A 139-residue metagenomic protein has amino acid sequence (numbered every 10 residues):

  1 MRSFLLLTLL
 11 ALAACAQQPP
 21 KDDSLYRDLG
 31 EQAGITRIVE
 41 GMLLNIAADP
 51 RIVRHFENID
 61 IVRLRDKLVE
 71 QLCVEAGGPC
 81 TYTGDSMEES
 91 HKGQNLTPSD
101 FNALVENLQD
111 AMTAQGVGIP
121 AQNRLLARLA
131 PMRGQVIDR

Functional and structural regions predicted by a protein language model:
M1-T8: Sec-dependent signal peptide recognition, specifically the positively charged N-region followed immediately by
A11-A14: C-terminal motif of bacterial Sec signal peptides marking the signal peptidase cleavage site
A16-P19: Bacterial signal peptide processing site
K21-A48, V62-E70: Post-signal peptide N-terminal segment of mature Sec-exported envelope proteins
D22-D23, I46-I52, G84-E89: Acidic/histidine-rich, surface-exposed loop or edge segments in extracytoplasmic proteins
R51-I59: A short gly/proline-enriched turn/hairpin at secondary-structure junctions
I61-L64, L68-Q135: Compact alpha-helical subdomains of small soluble proteins
D138-R139: Short, solvent-exposed mixed-charge patches
